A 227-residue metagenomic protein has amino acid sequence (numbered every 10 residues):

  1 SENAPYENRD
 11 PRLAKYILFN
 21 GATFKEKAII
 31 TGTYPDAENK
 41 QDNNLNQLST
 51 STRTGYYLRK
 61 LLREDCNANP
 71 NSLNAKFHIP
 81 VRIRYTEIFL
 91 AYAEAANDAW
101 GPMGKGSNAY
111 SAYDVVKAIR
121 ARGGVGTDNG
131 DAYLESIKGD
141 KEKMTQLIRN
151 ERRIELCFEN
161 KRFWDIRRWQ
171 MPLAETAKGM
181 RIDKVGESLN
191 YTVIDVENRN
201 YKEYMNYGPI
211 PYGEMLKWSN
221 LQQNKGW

Functional and structural regions predicted by a protein language model:
S1-W227: Acidic/polar-rich alpha-helix caps and helix-coil junctions
